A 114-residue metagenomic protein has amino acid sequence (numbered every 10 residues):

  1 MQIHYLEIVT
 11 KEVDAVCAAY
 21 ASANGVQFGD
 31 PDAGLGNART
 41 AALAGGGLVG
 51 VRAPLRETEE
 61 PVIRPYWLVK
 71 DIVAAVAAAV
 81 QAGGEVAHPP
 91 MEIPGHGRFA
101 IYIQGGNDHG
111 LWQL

Functional and structural regions predicted by a protein language model:
M1-G47: Core segments of cupin and vicinal oxygen chelate
M1-I3, E59-V62, H88: A short, structure-level motif marking secondary-structure boundaries and short turns
H4-I8, G29-D30, V76-A77, A82-L114: Vicinal oxygen chelate
E12-V13, I72, N107: A generic "binding-loop/recognition-motif" signal
V16-A19, V73-A78: Short amphipathic alpha-helices within nucleic acid-binding modules
A33-N37, E59-P61, I93-R98: Short acidic/glycine-enriched loop/turn segments that link adjacent beta-strands
R39-L43, V51, A100-Y102: Short beta-strand element of the conserved SAM-dependent methyltransferase core
L43-P61, P65-V69, V80: Conserved, structured core segments of small domains
